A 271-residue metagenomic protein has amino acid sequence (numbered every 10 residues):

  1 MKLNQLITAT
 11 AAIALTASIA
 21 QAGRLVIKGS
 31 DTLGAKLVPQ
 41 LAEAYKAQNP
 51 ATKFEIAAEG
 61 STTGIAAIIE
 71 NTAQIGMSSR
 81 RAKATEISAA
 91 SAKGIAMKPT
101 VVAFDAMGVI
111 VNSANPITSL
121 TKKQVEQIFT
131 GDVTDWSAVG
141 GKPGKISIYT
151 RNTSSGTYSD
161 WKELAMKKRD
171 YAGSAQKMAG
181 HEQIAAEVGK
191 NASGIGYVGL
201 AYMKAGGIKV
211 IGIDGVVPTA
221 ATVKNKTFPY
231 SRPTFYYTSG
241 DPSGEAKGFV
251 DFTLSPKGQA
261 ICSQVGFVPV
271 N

Functional and structural regions predicted by a protein language model:
M1-T8: Bacterial N-terminal signal peptides that target proteins for export
T8-A11, G34: A periodicity- and composition-biased signal for non-globular, repetitive helical segments
A11-A20: Hydrophobic h-region of N-terminal signal peptides that target proteins for export in Gram-negative bacteria
A22-N271: Exported/periplasmic ABC-transporter solute-binding proteins
